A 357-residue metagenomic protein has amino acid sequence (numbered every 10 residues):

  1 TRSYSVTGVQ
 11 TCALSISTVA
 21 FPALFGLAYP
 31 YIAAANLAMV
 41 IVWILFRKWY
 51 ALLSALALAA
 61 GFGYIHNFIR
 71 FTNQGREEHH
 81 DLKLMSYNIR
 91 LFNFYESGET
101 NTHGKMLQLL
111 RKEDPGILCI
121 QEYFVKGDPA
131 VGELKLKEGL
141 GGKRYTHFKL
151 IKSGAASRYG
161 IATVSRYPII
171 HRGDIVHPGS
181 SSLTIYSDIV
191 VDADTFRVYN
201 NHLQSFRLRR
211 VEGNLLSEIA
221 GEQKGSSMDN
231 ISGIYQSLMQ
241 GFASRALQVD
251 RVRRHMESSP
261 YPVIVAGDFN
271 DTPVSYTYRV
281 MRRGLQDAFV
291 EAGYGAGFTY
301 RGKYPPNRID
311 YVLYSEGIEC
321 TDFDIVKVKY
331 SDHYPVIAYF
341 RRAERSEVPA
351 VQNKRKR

Functional and structural regions predicted by a protein language model:
T1-C12: Single conserved hydrophobic/aromatic residue that forms the stacking wall/gate of nucleotide- or nucleobase-binding
A13-Y31, N73-G75, N88-L91: Membrane-interfacial interhelical loops
I16-L27, Y145-T163, D229, G233-I264 (+1 more regions): Active site of divalent-metal-dependent phosphoester/diester hydrolases
Y31, L58-D81, Y95, R111 (+2 more regions): Structured beta-strand-rich core segments of catalytic domains in phosphoester-bond hydrolases
I32-W43: Hydrophobic cores of alpha-helical transmembrane segments in multi-pass inner/ER membrane proteins, independent
W43-H66: Hydrophobic membrane-insertion alpha-helices, especially the h-region of bacterial N-terminal signal peptides
K83-I89, M106-G132, T195-H202, L238 (+4 more regions): Active-site beta-strand/loop signature of hydrolases that rely on acidic residues for catalysis
S86-H103, F124-G127, R207-G241: Acidic/histidine-rich helix-loop elements that form or flank divalent-metal/phosphate-binding sites at the catalytic
